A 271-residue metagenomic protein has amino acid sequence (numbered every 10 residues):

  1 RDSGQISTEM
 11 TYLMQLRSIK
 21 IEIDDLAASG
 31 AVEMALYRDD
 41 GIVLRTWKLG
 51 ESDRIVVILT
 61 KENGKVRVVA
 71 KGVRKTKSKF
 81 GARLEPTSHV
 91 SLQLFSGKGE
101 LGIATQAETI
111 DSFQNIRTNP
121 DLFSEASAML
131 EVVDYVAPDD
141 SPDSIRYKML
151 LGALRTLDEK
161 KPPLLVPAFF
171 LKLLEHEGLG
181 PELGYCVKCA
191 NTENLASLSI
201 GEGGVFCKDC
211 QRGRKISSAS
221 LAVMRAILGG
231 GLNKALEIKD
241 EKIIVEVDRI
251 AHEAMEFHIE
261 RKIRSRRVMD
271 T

Functional and structural regions predicted by a protein language model:
Q5, E9, K20-E22: Charged/polar low-complexity intrinsically disordered segments
L16-L26, G30-T271: Non-catalytic alpha-helical scaffolds and adjoining flexible linkers that form interface surfaces for assembly
